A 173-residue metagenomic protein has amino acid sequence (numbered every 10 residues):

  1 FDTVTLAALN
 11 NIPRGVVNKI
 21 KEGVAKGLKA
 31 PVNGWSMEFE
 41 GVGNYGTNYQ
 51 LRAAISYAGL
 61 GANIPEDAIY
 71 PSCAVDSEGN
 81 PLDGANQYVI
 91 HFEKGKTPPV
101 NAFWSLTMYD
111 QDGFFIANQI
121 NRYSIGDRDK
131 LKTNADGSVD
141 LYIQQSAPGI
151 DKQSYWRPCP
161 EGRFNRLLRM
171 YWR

Functional and structural regions predicted by a protein language model:
F1-R173: A compositional/structural signature for long, glycine/proline-rich flexible linkers and loops on extracytoplasmic
